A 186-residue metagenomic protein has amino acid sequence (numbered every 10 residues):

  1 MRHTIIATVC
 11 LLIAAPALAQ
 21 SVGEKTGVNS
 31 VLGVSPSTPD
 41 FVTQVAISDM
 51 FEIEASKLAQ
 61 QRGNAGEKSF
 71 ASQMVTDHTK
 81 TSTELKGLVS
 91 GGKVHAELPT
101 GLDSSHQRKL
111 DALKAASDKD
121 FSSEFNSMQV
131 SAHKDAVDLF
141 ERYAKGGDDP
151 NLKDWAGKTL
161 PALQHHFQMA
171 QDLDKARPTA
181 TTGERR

Functional and structural regions predicted by a protein language model:
R2-I6, I13, Q20-R186: His/Met- and acidic-residue-enriched segments that coordinate or traffic transition-metal cofactors and support
